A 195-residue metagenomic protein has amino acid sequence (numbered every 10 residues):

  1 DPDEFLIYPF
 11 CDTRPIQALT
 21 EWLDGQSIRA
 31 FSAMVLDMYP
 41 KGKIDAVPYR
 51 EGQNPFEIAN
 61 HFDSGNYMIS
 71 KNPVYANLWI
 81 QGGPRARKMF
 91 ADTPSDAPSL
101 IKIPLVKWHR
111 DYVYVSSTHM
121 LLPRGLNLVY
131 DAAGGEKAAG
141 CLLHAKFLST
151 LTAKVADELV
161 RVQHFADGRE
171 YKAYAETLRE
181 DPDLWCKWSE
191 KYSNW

Functional and structural regions predicted by a protein language model:
P2-L6: Acidic metal-phosphate-binding loop of nucleotide-sugar-dependent transferases
P9-W195: Catalytic-site signature of metal-activated, phosphate-bearing donor transferases, centered on the GT-A/GT-A-like
